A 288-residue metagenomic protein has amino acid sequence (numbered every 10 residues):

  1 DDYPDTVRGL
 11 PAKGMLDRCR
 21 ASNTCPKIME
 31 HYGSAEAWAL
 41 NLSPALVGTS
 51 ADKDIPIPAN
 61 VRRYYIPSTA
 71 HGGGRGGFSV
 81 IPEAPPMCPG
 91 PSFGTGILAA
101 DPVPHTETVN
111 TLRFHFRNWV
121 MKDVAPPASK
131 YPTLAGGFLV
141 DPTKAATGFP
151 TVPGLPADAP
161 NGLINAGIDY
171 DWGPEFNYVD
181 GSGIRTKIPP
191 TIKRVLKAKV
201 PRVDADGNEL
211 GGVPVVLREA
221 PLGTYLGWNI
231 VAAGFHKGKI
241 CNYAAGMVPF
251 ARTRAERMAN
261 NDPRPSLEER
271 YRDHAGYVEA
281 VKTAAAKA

Functional and structural regions predicted by a protein language model:
D1-A288: C-terminal His-loop and adjacent cap/lid subdomain of alpha/beta-hydrolase
